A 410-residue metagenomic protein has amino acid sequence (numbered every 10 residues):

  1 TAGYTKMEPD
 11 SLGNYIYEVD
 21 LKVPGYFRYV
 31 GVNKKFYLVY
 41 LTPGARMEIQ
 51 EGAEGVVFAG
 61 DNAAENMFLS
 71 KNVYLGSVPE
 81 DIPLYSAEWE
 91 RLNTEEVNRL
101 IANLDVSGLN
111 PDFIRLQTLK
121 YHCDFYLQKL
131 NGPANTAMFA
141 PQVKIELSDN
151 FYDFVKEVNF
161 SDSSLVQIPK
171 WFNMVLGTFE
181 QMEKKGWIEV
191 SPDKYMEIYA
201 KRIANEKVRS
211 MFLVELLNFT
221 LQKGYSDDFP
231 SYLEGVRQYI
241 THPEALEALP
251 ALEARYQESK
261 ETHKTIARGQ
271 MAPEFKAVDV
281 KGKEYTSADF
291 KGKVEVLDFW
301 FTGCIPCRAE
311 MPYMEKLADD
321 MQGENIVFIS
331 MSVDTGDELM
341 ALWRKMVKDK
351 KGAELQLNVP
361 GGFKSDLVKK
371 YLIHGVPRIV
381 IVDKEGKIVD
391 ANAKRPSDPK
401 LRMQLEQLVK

Functional and structural regions predicted by a protein language model:
T1-L116, K120, L127-N131, T136-P141: A non-transmembrane, solvent-exposed segment enriched in polar/low-complexity residues
C123-V175: Extended amphipathic alpha-helical segments with heptad-repeat/coiled-coil character used for oligomerization, fusion
P141-K156, S191-Y199, D228-R237: Alpha-helical repeat scaffolds
S210-V278, A288-K291, D319, A341 (+1 more regions): N-proximal helix/coil linker or "cap" segments that precede and/or mark the start of modular domains
G292, F299-K316: Conserved redox-active cysteine motifs that mediate thiol-disulfide chemistry, especially di-cysteine Cys-X(1-2)-Cys
V294-E295, P377: Alpha/beta-hydrolase fold active-site loops
A309-K350, G361-K369, M403: Structural microenvironment flanking redox-active thiols in thiol-disulfide oxidoreductases
G352, V359-E406: Thiol/disulfide oxidoreductase modules built on the thioredoxin-like
